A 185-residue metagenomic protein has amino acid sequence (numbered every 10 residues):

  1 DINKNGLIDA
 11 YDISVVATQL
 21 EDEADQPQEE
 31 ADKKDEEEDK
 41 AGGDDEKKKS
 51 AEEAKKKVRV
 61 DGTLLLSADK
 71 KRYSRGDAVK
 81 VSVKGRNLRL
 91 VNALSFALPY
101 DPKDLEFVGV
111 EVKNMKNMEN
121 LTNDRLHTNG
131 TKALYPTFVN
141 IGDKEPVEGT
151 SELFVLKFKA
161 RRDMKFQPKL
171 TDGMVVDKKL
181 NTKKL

Functional and structural regions predicted by a protein language model:
N3-N5: Acidic carboxylate motifs that coordinate Ca2+ or other divalent cations, activating on Asp/Glu
D22-L185: Acidic, low-complexity intrinsically disordered segments
